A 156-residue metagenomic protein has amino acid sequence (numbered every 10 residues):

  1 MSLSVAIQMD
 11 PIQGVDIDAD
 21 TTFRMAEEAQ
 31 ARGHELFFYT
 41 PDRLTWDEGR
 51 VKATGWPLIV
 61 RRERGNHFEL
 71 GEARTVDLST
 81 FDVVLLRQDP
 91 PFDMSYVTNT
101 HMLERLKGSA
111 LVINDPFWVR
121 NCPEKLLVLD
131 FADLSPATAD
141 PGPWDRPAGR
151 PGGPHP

Functional and structural regions predicted by a protein language model:
S2-A31, L36-P156: Active-site nucleotide/adenylate-binding loops and adjacent lid/helix of ATP-dependent enzymes
